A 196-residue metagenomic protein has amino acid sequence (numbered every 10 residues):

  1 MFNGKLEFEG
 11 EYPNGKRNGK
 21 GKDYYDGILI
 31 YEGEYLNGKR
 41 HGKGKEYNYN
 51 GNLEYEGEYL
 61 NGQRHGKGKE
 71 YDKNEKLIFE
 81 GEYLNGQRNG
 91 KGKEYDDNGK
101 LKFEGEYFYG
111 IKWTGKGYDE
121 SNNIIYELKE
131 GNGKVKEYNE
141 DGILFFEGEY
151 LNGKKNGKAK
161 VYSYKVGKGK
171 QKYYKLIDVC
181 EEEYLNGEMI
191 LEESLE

Functional and structural regions predicted by a protein language model:
M1-E196: Glycine/tyrosine- and acidic-biased, solvent-exposed loop/turn segments at the edges of beta-strands
